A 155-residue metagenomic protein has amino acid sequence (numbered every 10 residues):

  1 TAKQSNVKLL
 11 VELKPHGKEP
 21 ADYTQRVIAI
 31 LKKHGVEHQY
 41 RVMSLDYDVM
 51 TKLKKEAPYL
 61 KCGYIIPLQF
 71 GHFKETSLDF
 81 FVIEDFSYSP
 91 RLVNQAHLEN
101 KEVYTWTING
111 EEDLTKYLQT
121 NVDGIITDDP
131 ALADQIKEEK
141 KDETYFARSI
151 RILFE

Functional and structural regions predicted by a protein language model:
K3-E155: Short loop-to-alpha-helix "cap/lid" segments that border enzyme active sites across diverse enzyme classes
